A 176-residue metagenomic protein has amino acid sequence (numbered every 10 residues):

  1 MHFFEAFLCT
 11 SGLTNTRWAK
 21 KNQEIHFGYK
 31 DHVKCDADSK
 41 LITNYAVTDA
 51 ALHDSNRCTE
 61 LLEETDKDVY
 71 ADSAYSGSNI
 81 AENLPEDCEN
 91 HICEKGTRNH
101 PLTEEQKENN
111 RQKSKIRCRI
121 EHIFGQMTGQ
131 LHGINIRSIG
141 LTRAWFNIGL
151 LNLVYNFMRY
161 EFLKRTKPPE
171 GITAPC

Functional and structural regions predicted by a protein language model:
M1-E86: Polybasic low-complexity intrinsically disordered regions
A6, K21-N22, N90, M127 (+1 more regions): Intrinsic disorder/low-complexity segments enriched in polar/small residues
D31, T128, N152: Short, flexible micro-motifs
S39, G96-R98, R159: Short loop/turn segments at secondary-structure transitions that flank enzyme active sites
K67-D68, S73-T142, F146: Helix-centered, glycine/charged polyanion-binding patches within enzymatic domains that contact phosphate-containing
Q130, I134, E161-C176: A short, flexible helix-boundary coil/loop motif
